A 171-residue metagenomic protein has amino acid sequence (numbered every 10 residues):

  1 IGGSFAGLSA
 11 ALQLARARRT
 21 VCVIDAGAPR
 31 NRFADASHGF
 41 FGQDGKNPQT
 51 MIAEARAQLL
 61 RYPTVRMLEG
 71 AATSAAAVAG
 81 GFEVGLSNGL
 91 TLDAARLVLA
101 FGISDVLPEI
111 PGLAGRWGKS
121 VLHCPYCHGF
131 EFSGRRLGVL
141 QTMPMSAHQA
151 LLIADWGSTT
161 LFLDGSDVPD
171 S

Functional and structural regions predicted by a protein language model:
I1-V23, R30, H123-P169: Rossmann-like dinucleotide/flavin-binding elements
G2-G7, G39-G42, P48, G102 (+5 more regions): Glycine-centered flexibility sites
F5-C22, P48-A55, R61-Y62, A100-F101 (+1 more regions): N-terminal FAD cofactor-binding segment of flavoenzymes
L14-A15, A36-G39, P111-G115, L152-D155: Short, glycine/charged-enriched secondary-structure capping and boundary segments
V21, F33, P108-I110: Short, function-defining helix-loop hinge/capping sites that tune catalysis or transport
D25-A28, P63: Structural signal for hydrophobic packing residues in well-ordered secondary-structure cores of soluble enzyme domains
R32-T91, D167-S171: N-terminal Rossmann-like dinucleotide/flavin-binding domain of flavoprotein oxidoreductases that bind FAD/FMN
R66-R135: FAD-binding core/adjacent interface of flavoenzyme oxidoreductases
